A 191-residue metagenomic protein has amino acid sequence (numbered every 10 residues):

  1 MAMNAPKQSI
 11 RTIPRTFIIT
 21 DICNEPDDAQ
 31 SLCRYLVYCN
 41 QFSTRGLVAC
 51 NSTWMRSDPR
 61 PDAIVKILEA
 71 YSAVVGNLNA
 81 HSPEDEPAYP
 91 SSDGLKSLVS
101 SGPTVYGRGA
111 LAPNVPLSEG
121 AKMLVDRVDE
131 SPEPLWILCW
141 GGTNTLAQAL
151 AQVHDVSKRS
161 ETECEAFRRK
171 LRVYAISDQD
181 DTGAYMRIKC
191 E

Functional and structural regions predicted by a protein language model:
A2-E191: N-terminal acidic, glycine/proline-rich low-complexity segments
